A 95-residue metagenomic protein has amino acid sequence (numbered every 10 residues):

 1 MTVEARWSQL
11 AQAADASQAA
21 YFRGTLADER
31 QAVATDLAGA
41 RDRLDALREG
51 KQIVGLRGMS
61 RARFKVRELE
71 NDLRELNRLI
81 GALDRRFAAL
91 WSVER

Functional and structural regions predicted by a protein language model:
M1-Y21, V93-R95: Short, charge-rich amphipathic alpha-helices with coiled-coil/heptad character
R6-A13, A34-F64: Short E/K-rich amphipathic alpha-helical oligomerization segments
A14, D28-E29, K51, N71 (+1 more regions): Residue-level detector of solvent-exposed, low-hydrophobicity positions
A14, Y21, T25, F64 (+1 more regions): Alpha-helical oligomerization interfaces
A19, L26, R30-L47, L69 (+2 more regions): Non-transmembrane amphipathic alpha-helical segments
D45, Q52, R85-A88, R95: Structured alpha-helical bundle/scaffold domains in large eukaryotic membrane-trafficking regulators
S60-S92: Amphipathic alpha-helical coiled-coil segments
